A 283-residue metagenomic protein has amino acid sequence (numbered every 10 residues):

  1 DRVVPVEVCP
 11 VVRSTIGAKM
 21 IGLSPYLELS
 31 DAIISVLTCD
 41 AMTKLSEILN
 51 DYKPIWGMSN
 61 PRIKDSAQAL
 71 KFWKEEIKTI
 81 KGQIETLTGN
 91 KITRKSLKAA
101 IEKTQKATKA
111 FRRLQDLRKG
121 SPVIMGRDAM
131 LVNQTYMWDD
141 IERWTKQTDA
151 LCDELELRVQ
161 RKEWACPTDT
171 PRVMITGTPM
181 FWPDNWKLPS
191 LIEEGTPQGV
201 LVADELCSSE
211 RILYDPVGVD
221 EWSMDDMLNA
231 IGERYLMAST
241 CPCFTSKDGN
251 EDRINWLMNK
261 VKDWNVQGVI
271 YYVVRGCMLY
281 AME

Functional and structural regions predicted by a protein language model:
D1-S96, V202, C207-S208, L213-E283: Trp/Phe/Arg-rich N-terminal binding region typifying the photolyase-homology
K78, G82-D215, S246: A charged, amphipathic alpha-helical module
